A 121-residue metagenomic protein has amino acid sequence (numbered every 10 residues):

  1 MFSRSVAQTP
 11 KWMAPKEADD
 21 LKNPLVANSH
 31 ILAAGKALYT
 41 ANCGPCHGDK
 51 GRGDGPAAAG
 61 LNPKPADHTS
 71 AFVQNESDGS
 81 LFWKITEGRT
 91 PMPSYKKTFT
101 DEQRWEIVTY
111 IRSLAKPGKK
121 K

Functional and structural regions predicted by a protein language model:
T9, W83-R89, K96-K121: C-terminal capping alpha-helices of c-type cytochrome domains
T9-L38, K121: Electrostatic cytochrome c docking/interface patches
K16-D20, G60-D67, R89: Short glycine/proline- and charge-enriched loop/turn segments that cap or connect secondary-structure elements
D20, H30, A34, L38 (+4 more regions): Extracytoplasmic/secreted proteins, especially bacterial periplasmic and envelope-associated proteins
P24-L25, K50, D67, P91-S94: Conserved beta-strand positions that form and line the central face of beta-propeller blades
S29-R52, A58, L81-E87: Sequence/structural segment immediately N-terminal to covalent heme-attachment motifs in c-type and related
K64-G79, Y95-R104: Electron-transfer interface patches adjacent to heme c in soluble/periplasmic c-type cytochromes and di-/multiheme
